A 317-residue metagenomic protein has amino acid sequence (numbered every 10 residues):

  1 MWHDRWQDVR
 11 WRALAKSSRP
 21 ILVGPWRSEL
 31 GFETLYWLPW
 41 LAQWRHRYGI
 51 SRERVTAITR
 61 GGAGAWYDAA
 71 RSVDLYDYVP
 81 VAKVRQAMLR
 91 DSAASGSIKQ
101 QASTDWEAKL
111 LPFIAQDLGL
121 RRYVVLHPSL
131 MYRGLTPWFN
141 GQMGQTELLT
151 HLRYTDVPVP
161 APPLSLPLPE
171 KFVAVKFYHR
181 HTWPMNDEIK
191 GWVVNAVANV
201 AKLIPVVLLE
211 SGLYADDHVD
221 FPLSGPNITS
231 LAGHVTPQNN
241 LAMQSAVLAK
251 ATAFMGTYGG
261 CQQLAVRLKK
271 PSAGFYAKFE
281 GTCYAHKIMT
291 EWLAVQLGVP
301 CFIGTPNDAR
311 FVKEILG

Functional and structural regions predicted by a protein language model:
W6-G119, M243-A246, C261-L264, F275 (+1 more regions): Active-site and donor-binding regions of nucleotide-sugar-utilizing enzymes
W37-W44, E188-N199: Well-ordered, non-membrane alpha-helical segments in soluble/globular domains
I58-R60, E170-K171, V175-H181, G191-L241: Catalytic donor nucleotide-activated moiety binding site of glycosyltransferases and closely related
G62-D77, K109-L110, H218-N227, A285-L293: Short, aromatic/basic amphipathic alpha-helical patches
D74-Q86, V235-T236, V295-R310: Short acidic-hydrophobic, aromatic-tinged amphipathic segments that line or gate anion-handling sites
K99-H179: A nucleotide-sugar donor-handling region in carbohydrate enzymes
L231, Q262-G317: Nucleotide-sugar donor-binding patch of glycosyltransferase catalytic domains
A249-M255: Acidic donor-binding loop of glycosyltransferase active sites
